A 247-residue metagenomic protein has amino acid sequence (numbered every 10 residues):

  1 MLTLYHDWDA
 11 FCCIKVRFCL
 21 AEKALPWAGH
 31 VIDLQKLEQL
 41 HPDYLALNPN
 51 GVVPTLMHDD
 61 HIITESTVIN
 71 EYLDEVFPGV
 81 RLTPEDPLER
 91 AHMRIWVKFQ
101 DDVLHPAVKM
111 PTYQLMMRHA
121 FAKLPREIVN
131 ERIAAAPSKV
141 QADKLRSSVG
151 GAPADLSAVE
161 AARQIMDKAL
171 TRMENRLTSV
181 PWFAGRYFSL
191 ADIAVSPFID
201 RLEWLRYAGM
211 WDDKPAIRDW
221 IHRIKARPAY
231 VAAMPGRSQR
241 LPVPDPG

Functional and structural regions predicted by a protein language model:
M1-K139: GST-like domain detector, emphasizing the conserved glutathione-binding G-site in the N-terminal thioredoxin-like
D7, D33, L190, R237-S238: Short, solvent-exposed turn/loop segments enriched in Gly/Ser/Thr/Pro and often Arg
A10, D192, R227: Conserved G/P- and acidic residue-centered "switch" motifs that form tight phosphate/ATP-binding loops in soluble
D74-P78, D101, T178, E203-Y207 (+2 more regions): Hydrophobic/aromatic-lined pockets within catalytic cores
H105-H222: GST-like fold's C-terminal all-alpha helical module
W211-G247: Long, positively charged, glycine-interspersed low-complexity recognition regions
